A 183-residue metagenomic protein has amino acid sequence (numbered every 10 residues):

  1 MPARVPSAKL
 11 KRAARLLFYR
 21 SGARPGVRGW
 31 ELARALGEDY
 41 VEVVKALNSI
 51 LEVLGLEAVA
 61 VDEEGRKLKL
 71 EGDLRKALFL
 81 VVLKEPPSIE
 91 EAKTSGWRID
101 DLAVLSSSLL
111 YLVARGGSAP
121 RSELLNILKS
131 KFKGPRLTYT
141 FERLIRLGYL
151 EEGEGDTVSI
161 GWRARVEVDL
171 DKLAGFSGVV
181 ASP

Functional and structural regions predicted by a protein language model:
M1-R75: Eukaryotic partner-binding/assembly regions in large regulatory complexes
R12-P25, I99-I127: Short amphipathic alpha-helical interface segments
E31-L36, S122-F132: DNA-recognition alpha helix
D39-S49, S130-L147: Short amphipathic alpha-helical interaction segments
V61-R66, G153-S159: Short, Lys/Arg-rich nucleic-acid/phosphate-binding segment
K76-L102, A164-P183: Short, amphipathic alpha-helical interaction segments positioned at domain boundaries
